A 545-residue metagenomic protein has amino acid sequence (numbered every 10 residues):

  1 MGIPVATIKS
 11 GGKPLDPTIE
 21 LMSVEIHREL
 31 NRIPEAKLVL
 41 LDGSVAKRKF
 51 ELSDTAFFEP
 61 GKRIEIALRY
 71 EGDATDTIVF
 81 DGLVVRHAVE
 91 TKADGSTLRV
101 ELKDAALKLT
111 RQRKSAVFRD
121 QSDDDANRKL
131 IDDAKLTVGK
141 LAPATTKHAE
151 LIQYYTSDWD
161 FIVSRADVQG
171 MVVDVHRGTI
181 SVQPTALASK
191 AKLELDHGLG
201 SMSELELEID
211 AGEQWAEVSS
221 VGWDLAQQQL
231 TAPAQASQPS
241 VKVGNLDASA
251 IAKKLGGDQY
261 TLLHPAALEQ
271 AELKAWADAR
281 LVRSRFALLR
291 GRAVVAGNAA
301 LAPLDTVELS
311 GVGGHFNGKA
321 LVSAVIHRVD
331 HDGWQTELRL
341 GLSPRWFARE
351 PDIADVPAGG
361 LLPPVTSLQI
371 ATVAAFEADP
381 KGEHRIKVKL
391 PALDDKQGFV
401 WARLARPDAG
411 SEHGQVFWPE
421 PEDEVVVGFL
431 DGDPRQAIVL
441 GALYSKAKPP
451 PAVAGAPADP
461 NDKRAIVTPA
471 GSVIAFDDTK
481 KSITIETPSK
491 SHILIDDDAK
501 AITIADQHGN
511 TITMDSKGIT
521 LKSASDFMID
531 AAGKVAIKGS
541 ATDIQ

Functional and structural regions predicted by a protein language model:
M1-Q545: Amphipathic alpha-helical and helix-coil boundary elements used as assembly and membrane-proximal scaffolds
